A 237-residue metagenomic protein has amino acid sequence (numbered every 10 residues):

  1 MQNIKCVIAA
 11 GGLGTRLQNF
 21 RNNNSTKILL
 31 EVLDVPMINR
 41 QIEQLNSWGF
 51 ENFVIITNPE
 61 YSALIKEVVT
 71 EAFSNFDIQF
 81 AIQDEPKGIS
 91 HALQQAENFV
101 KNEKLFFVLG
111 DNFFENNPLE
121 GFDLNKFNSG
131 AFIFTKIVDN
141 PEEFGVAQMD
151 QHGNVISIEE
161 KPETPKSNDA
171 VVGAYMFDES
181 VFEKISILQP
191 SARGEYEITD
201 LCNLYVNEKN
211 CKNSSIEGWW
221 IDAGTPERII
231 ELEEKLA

Functional and structural regions predicted by a protein language model:
M1-I8, Q18-N19, V35-V108, L119-E120 (+1 more regions): Conserved N-terminal catalytic core of the sugar/cofactor nucleotidyltransferase
V7-G11, I28-E31: A conserved hydrophobic helix/loop-capping motif in glycosyltransferases and polysaccharide synthases
R16, A63-I65, L201, E231: Phosphate- and divalent-cation-binding pockets in alpha/beta enzyme and binding domains that engage nucleotide-derived
N23-N39: Short catalytic helix/loop segments, enriched in acidic residues and glycine and frequently bearing histidine
L29, A147-M149, N213: A structural signal for short hydrophobic beta-strand segments in well-ordered beta-sheet cores
G110-F113: The conserved acidic donor/metal-binding loop of glycosyltransferases
N116-E143: Conserved donor-nucleotide/metal-binding helix-loop-beta segment in metal-dependent transferases, i.e., the alpha-helix
D123-L124, N154-A237: Catalytic-core segments of class I nucleotidyltransferases/pyrophosphorylases that form NMP-activated intermediates
